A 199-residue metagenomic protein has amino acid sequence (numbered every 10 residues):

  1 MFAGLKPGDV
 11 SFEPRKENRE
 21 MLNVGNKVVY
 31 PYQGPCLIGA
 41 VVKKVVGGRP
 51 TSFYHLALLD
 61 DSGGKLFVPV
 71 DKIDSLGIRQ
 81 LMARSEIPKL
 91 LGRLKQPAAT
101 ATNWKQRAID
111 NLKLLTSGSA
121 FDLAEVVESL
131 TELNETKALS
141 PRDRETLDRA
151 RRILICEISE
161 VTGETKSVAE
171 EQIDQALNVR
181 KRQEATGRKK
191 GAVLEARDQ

Functional and structural regions predicted by a protein language model:
M1-E20: Short, Lys/Arg-enriched N-terminal segments with co-localized hydrophobic residues within the first ~10-30 amino acids
V10, V24, V28-V29, V41-V46 (+7 more regions): Extended aliphatic helical segments
R15-L76: A positional/architectural concept
L76-Q199: Charge/polar-rich, low-complexity and marginally structured segments
